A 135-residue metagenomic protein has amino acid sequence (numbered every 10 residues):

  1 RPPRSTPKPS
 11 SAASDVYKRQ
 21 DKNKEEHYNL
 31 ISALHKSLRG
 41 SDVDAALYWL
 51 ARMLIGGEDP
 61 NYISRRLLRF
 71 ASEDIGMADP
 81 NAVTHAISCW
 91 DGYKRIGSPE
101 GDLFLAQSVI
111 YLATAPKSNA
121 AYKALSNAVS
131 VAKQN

Functional and structural regions predicted by a protein language model:
R1, S5, L30, D59 (+1 more regions): Conserved acidic
R1-A13, Y17: Single conserved hydrophobic/aromatic residue that forms the stacking wall/gate of nucleotide- or nucleobase-binding
P9, E26-L30, A45-A46, I63-S64 (+1 more regions): N-terminal alpha-helical segment
S11-D15, H27, S130-N135: Non-catalytic accessory segments flanking P-loop/AAA+ NTPase cores
A12, A45, F104: Charged catalytic carboxylate motif
R19-L50: Conserved helicase/translocase motor-coupling segment
M53-N135: Terminal-proximal interaction/regulatory segments of ATP-powered molecular machines
